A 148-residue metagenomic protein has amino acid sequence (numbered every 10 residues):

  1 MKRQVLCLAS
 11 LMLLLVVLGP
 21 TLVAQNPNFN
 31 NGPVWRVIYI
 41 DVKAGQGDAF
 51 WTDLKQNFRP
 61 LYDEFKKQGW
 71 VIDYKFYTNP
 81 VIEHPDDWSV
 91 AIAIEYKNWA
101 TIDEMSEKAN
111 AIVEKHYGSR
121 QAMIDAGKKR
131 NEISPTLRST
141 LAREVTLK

Functional and structural regions predicted by a protein language model:
M1-Q4: Positively charged n-region of N-terminal signal peptides that target proteins for export
A9-T21: Bacterial N-terminal signal peptides
V23-N28, T78-V81: Short beta-strand/turn micro-motifs at beta-sheet edges
N26-F29, P60, E64-I72, D87 (+1 more regions): An amphipathic, aromatic/His-enriched active-site/gating alpha helix that lines ligand/cofactor pockets
N30-G45, V90: Acidic/histidine-rich, surface-exposed loop or edge segments in extracytoplasmic proteins
I38, F50, I92, I102: Hydrophobic pocket/interface hotspot
K43-A91: N-terminal, post-signal-peptide region of Sec/Tat-exported proteins
L147-K148: Short, solvent-exposed mixed-charge patches
